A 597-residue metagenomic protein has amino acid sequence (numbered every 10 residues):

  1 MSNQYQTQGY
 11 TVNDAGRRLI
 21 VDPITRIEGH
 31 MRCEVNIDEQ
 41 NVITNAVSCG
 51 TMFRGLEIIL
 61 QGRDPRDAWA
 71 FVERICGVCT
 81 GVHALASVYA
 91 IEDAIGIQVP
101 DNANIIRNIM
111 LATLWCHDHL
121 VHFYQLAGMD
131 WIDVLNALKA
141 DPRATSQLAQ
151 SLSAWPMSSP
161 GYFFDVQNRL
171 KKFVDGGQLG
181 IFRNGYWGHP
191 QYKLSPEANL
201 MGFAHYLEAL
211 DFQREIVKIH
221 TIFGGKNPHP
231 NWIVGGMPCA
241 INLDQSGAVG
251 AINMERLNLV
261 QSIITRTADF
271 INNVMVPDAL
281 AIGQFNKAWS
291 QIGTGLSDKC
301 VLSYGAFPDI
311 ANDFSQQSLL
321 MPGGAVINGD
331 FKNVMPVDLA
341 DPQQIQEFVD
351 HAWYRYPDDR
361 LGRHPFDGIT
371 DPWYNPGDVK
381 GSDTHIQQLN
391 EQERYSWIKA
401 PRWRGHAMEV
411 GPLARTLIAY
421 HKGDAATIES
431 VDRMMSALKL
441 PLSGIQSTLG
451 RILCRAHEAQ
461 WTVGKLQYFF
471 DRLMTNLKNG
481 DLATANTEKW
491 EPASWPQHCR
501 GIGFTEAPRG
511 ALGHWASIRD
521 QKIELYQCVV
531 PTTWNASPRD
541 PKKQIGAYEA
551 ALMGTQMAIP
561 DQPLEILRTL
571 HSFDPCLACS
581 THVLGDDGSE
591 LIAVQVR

Functional and structural regions predicted by a protein language model:
S2-R597: Metal/cofactor-centered catalytic core regions of large enzymes
